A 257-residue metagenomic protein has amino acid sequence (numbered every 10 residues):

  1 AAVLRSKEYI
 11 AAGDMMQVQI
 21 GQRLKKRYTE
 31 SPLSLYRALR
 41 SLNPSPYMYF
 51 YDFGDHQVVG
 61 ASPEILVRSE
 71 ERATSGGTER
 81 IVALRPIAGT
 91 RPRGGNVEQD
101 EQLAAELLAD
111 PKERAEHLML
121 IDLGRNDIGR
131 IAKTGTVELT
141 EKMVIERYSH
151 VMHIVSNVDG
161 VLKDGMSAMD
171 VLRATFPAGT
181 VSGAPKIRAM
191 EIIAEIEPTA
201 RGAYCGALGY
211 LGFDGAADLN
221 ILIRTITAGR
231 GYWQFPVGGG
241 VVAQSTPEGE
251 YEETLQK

Functional and structural regions predicted by a protein language model:
A1-K257: Extended alpha-helical targeting/anchoring segments, especially N-terminal organellar/secretory targeting helices
